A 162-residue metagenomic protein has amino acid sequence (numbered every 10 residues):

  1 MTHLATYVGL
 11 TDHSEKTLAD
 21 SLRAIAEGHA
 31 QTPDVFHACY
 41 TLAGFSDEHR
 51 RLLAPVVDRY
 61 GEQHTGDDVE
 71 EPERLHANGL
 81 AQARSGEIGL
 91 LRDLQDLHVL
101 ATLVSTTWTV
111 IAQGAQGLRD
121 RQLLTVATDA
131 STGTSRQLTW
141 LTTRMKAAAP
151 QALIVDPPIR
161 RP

Functional and structural regions predicted by a protein language model:
M1-A30, L91-G117: Alpha-helical bundle segments that constitute or directly flank the non-heme di-iron/ferroxidase center
H3-T11, T32-R51, D93-L100, Q122-T134: Alpha-helical scaffold segments that form or flank carboxylate-/histidine-based iron centers
A5-V8, A54, E73, L80 (+4 more regions): Generic detector of well-ordered alpha-helical segments enriched in charged/polar residues, highlighting helical
A19-L22, A26, D47-V57, G79-A83 (+3 more regions): A structural signal for well-ordered alpha-helices, especially hydrophobic packing surfaces of coiled-coils
I25-D34, A112-T128, A148, A152: Inter-helical turn/loop segments and adjacent helix faces that build the functional surface of alpha-helical bundle
P33-E73, L141-R144: Conserved alpha-helical segments that form or flank metal/cofactor-binding pockets of metalloenzymes
P55-D96, L103, P157-P162: Carboxylate-rich helix-loop segments that flank metal/cofactor sites and access channels in metalloenzymes
G133-P162: Hydrophobic secondary-structure block in the mid-to-C-terminal portion of proteins
